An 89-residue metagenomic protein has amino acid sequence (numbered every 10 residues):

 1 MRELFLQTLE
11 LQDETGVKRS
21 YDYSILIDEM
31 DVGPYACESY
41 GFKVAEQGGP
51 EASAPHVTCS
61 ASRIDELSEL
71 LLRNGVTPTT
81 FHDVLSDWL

Functional and structural regions predicted by a protein language model:
M1-E38, L70: Short N-terminal "domain-start" leader segments that mark the transition from disordered tails or signal peptides into
I25-I27, V44, L85: Generic alpha-helical secondary structure signal
V32-H56: A short, structured beta-strand/loop element
P50-L89: Mixed-charge, Lys/Arg-enriched low-complexity segments
